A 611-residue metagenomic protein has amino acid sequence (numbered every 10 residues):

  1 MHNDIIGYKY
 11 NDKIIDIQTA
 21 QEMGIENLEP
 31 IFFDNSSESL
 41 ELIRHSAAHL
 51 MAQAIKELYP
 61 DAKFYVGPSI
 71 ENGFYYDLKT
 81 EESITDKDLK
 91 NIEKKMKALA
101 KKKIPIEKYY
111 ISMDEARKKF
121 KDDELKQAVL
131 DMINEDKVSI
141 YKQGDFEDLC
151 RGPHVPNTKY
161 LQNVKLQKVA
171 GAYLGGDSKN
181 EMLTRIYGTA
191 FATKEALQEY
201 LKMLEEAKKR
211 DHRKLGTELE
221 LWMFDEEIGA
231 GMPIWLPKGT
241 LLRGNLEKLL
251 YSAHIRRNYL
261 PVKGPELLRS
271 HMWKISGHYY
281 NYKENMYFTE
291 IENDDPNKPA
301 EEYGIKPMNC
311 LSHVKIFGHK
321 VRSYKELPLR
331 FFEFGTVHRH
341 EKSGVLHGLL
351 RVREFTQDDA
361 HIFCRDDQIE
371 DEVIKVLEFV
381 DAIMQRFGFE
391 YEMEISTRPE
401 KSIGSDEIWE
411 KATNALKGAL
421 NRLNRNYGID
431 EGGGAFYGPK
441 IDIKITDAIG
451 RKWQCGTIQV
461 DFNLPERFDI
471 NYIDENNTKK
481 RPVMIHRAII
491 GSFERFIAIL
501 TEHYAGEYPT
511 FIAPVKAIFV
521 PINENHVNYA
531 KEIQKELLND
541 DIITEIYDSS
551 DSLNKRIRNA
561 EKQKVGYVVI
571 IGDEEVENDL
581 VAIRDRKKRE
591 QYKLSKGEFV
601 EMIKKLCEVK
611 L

Functional and structural regions predicted by a protein language model:
M1-Y65, I70-L611: NTP/phosphate- and nucleic-acid-binding module
